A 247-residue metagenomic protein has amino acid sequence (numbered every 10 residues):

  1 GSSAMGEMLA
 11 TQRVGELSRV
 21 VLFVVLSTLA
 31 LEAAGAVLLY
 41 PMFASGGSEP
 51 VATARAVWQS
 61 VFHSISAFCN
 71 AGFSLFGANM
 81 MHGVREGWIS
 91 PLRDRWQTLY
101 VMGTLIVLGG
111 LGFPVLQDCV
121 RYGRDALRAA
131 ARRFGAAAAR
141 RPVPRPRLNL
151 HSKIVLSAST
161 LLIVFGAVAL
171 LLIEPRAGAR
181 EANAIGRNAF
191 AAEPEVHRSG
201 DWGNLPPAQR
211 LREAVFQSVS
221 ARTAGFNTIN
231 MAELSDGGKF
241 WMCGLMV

Functional and structural regions predicted by a protein language model:
G1-V247: Membrane-proximal intracellular helices of multi-pass ion channels
